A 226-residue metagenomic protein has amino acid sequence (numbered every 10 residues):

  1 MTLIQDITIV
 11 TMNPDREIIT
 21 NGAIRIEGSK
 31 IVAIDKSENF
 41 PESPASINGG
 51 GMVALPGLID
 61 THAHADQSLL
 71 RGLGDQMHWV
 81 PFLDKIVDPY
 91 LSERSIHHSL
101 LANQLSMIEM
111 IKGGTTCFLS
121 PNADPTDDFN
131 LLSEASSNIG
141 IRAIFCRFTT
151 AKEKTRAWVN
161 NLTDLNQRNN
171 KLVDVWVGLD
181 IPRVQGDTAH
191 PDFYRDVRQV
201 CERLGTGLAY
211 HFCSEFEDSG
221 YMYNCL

Functional and structural regions predicted by a protein language model:
M1-E42, M52-V53: N-terminal metal-binding scaffold of metallo-dependent hydrolase/deaminase domains
T2-Q5, F40-F82, H97, Q104 (+1 more regions): Replace "His-x-His-based motif
I7, I24, S29, G51 (+4 more regions): Divalent metal-coordination and catalytic microenvironments
M12, H64, A123, T149: Flexible loop residues that form catalytic and substrate-binding hotspots at small-molecule/glycan-binding clefts
G49, P89, T115, S136 (+1 more regions): Domain-wide signal for the mature, well-folded portions of proteins, strongly enriched in nucleus-encoded organellar
L69-L101, G140, S214-L226: Active-site gating loops and adjacent loop-to-helix segments of metal-dependent hydrolytic enzymes
M77-D128, P182-A189: Divalent metal-binding segments
D127-L226: Metal-coordinating catalytic core of metallo-dependent amide/deamination hydrolases
